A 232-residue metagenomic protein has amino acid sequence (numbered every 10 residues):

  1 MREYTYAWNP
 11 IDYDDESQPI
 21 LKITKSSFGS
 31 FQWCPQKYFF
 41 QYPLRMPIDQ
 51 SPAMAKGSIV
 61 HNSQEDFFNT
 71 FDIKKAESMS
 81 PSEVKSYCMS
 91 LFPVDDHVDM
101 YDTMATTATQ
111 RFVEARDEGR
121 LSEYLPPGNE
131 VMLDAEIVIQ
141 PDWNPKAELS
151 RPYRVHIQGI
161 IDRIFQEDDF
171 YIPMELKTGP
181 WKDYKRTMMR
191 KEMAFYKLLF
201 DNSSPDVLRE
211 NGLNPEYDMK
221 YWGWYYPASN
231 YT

Functional and structural regions predicted by a protein language model:
M1-E83: Charged, glycine-rich intrinsically disordered N-terminal tails and low-complexity linkers that flank
I23-S26, P35, E123-E130, D134 (+2 more regions): Sequence-level motif detector for i,i+2 pairs with an aromatic at +2
S26, Q110-S122, K177, N202-L213: Intrinsically disordered, low-complexity boundary segments flanking structured domains
S30, F39, I59, G128 (+2 more regions): Generic structural signal for residues positioned in beta-strands
Q50, D95, K182-R186: Active-site oxyanion-binding pockets that recognize sulfate/phosphate
P52, K56, Y101, M189-E192: Hydrophobic (often cysteine-bearing) scaffold residues that line and stabilize catalytic clefts of nucleotide/cofactor
I59-A147: A non-catalytic, helix-rich entry segment at domain boundaries
V131-T232: Mg2+/Mn2+-dependent nuclease catalytic core
